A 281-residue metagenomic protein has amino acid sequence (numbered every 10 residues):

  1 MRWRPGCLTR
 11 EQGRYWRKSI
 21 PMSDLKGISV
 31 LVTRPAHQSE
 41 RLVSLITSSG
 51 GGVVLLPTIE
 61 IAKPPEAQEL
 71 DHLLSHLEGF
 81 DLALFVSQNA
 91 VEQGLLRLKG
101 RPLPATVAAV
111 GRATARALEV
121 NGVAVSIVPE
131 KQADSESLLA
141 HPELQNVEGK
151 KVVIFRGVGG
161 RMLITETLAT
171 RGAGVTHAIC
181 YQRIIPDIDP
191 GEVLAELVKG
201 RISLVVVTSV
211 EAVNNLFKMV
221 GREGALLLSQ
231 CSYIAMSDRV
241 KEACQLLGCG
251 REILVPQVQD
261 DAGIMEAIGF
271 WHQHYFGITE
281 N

Functional and structural regions predicted by a protein language model:
R2-E11, Y15, M22-N281: Signature of uroporphyrinogen-III synthase
